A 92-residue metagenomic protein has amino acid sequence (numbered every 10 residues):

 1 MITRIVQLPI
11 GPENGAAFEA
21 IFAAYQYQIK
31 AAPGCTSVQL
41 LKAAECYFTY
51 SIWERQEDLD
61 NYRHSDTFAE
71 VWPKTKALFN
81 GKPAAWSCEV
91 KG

Functional and structural regions predicted by a protein language model:
M1-F48, E54-D66, L78-G92: Short S/T/G/P-rich N-terminal loop/turn motif that feeds into the first structured element of a domain
